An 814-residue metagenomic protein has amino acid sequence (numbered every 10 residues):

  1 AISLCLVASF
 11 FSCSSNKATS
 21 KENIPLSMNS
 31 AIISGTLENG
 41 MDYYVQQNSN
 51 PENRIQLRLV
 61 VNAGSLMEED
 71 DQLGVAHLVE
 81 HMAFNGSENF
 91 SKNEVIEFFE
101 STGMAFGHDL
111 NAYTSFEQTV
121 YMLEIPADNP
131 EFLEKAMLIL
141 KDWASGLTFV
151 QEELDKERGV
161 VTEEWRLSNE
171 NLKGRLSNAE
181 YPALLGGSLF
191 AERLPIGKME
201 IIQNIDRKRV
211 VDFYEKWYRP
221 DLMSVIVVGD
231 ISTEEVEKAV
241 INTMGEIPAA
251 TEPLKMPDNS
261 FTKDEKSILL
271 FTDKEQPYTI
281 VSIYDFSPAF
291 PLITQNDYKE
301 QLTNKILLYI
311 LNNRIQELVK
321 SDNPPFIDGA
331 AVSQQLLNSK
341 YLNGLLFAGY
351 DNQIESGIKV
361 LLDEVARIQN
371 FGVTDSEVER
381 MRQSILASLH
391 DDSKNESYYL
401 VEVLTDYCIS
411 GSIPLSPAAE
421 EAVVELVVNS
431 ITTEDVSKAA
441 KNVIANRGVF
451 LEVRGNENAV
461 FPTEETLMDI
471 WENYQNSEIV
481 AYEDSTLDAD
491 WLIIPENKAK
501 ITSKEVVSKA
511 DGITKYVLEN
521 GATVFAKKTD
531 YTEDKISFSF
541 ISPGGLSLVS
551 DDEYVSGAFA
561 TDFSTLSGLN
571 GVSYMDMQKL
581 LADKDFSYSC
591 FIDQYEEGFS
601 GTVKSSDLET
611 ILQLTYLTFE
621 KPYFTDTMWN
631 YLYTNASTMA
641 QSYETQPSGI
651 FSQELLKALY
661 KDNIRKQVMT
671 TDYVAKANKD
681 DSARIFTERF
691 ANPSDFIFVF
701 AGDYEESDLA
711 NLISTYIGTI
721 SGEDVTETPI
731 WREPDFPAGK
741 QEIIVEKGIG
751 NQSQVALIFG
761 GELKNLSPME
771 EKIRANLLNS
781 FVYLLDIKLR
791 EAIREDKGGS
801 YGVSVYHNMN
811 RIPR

Functional and structural regions predicted by a protein language model:
I2-S9: Bacterial N-terminal signal peptides
F10-V45, S232-P288, L292-D297, Q301 (+9 more regions): Proteolytic maturation boundary segments
Q46, P51-E68, G74-L78, N93-D142 (+14 more regions): M16 family metallopeptidases and their MPP-like homologs
V75-A83, L307, A560, F781: Active-site His/Glu-centered metal-binding helix of metallohydrolases
L140-F149, T243-T251, E364-V373, L617-F624 (+1 more regions): A common structural junction motif
S145, E153-L222, I226-V228, T233-I241 (+6 more regions): Hydrophobic, small-residue-rich alpha-helical packing segments that form membrane-like cores
V211, E265-L270, D328-S333, V436-S437 (+3 more regions): Glycine-rich, charged/polar anion/phosphate-binding loops that engage phosphate groups from diverse ligands
Y218, F690-A691: Flexible, low-complexity linker/tail segments at the boundary of structured domains
